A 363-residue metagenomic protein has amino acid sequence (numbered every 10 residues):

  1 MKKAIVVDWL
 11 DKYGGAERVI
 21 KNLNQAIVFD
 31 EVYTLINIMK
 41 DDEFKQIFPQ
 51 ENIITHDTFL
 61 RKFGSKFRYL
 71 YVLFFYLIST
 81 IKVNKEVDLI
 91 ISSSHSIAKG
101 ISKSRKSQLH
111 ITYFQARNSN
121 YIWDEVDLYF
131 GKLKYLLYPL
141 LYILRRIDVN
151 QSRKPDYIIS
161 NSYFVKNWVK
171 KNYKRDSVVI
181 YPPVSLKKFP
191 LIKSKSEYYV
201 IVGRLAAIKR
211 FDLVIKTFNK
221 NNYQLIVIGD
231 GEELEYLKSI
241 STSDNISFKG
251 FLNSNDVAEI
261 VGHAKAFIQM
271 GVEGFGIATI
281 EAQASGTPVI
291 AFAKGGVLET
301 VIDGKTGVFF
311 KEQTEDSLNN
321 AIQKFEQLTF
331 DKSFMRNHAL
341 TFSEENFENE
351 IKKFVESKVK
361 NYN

Functional and structural regions predicted by a protein language model:
V32-K99: Active-site donor-binding segments of glycosyltransferases and PAPS-dependent sulfotransferases
F74, Q313-D316, E326-N363: A charged, aromatic-enriched C-terminal amphipathic alpha-helix characteristic of glycosyltransferases across folds
I81-N84, F130-I158, K166: Membrane-proximal helix-turn-helix segments that form the acceptor-binding/catalytic region of lipid-linked
V184-L186, P190-K209, L213-N222, I226: Conserved donor-binding/catalytic core segment of Leloir-type glycosyltransferases
E235-N255: Nucleotide-activated donor-binding/catalytic signature segment of Leloir-type glycosyltransferases, i.e., the conserved
G262-G274, T287: Acidic donor-binding loop of glycosyltransferase active sites
Q269, P288-F292, V301: Short hydrophobic beta-strand element within catalytic cores of glycosyltransferases and related nucleotide-activated
E281, K294-F309: Short acidic/histidine- and often glycine-rich active-site loop of Leloir-type glycosyltransferases that engages
